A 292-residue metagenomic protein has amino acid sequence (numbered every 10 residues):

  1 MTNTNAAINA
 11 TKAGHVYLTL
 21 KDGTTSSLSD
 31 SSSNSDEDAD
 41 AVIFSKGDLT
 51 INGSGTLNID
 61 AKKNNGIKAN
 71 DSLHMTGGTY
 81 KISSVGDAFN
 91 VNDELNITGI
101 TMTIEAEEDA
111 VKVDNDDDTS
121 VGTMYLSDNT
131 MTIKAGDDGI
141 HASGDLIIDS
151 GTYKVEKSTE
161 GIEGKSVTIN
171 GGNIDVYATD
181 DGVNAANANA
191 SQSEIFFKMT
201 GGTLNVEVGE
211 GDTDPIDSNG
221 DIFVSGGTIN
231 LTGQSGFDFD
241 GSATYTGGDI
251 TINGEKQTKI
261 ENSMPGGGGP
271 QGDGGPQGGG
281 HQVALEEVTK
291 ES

Functional and structural regions predicted by a protein language model:
M1-S292: A composition-driven surface/loop motif
